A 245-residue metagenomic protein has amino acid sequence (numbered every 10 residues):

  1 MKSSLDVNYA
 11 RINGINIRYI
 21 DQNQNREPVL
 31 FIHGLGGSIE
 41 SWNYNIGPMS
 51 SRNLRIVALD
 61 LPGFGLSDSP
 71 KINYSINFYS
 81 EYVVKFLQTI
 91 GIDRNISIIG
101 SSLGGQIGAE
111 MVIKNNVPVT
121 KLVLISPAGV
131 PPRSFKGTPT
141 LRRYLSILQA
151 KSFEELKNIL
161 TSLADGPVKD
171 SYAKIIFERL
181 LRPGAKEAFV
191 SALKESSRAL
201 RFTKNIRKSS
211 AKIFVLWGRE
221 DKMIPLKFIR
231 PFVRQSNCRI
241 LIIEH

Functional and structural regions predicted by a protein language model:
M1-V29, S51-L54, K85, I92 (+2 more regions): Alpha/beta-hydrolase fold catalytic core
I12-N13, I20, A58-G100: Active-site loop/oxyanion-hole signature of alpha/beta-hydrolase fold enzymes
I15-L66: Conserved HGGG/HGGXW glycine-rich cap/lid loop of the alpha/beta-hydrolase fold
G100, G104, G108: Gly/Ala-rich beta-loop-alpha elbow adjacent to hydrolase catalytic centers
A109-K114, T120-K151: Flexible "cap/lid" loop of the alpha/beta hydrolase fold
F135, K151-K208: Conserved alpha/beta-hydrolase catalytic His-Asp/Glu region
S209, V215-W217, D221: Short beta-strand/loop motif that positions the catalytic acidic residue of the alpha/beta-hydrolase fold
K222-F228: Conserved alpha/beta-hydrolase "acid-adjacent" motif
